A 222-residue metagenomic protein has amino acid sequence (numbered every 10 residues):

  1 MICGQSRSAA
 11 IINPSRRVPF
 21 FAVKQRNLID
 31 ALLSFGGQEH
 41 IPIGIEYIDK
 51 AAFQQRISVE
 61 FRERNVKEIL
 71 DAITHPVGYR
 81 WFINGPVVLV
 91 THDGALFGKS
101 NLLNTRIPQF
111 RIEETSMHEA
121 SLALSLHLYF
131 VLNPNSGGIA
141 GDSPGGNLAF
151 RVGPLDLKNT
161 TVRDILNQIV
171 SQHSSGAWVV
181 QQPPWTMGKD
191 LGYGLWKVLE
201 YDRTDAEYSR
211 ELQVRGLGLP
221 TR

Functional and structural regions predicted by a protein language model:
M1-R222: N-terminal targeting/assembly segments of extracytoplasmic apparatus and virion spike/baseplate proteins
